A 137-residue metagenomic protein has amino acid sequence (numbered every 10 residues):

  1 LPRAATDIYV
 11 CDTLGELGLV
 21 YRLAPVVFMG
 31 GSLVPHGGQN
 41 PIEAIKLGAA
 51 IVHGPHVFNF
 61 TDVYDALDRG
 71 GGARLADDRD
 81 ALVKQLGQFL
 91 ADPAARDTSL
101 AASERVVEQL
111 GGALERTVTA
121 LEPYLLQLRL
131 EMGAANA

Functional and structural regions predicted by a protein language model:
L1-A137: Nucleotide-activated sugar donor-binding and catalytic core shared by glycosyltransferases and related lipid-linked
